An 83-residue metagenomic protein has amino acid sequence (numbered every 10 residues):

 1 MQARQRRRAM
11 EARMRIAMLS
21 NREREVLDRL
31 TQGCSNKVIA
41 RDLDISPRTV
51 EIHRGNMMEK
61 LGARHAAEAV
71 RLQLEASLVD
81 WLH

Functional and structural regions predicted by a protein language model:
M1-M18, E25, E75-D80: Short, flexible helix-to-coil linker/hinge segments that flank and couple to helix-turn-helix
R4, I39-D42, L82-H83: Short, hydrophobic secondary-structure boundary micro-motifs
M10-T49: Helix-turn-helix DNA-binding segment
D42, H53-N56: Residues within the DNA-recognition helix of helix-turn-helix
G55-H83: Basic, Lys/Arg-enriched C-terminal extension of HTH/homeodomain DNA-binding domains
